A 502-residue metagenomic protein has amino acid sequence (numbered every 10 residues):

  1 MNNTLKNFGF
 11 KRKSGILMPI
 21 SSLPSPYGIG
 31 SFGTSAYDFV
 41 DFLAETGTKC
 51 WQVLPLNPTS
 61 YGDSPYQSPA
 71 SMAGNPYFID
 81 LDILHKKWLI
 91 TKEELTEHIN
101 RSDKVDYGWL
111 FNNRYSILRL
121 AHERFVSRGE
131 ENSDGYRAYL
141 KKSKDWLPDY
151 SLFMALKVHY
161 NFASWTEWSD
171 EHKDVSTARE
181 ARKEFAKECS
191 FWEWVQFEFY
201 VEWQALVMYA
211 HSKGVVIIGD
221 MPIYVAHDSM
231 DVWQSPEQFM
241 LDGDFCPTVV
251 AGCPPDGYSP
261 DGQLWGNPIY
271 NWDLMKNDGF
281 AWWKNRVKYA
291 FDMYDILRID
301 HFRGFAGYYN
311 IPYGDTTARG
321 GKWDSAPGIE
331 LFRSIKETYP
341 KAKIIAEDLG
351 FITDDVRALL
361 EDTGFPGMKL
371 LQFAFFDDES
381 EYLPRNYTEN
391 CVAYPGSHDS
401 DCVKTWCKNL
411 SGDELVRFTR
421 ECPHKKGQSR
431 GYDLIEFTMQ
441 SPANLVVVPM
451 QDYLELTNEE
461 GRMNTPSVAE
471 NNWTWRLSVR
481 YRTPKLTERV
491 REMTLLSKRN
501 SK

Functional and structural regions predicted by a protein language model:
M1-N7, N500-K502: Basic/polar N-terminal segments that are highly enriched at the extreme N-terminus, encompassing both cleavable
T4-R12, P19, S25, G62-Y200 (+3 more regions): Alpha-amylase-like alpha-glycosidases and glucanotransferases acting on alpha-linked glucans and related
G9, T34-T59, M293-Y294, T438: Catalytic domains of carbohydrate-active enzymes, especially glycoside hydrolases
G15, P19-D38: N-terminal catalytic cores of NTP/NDP-binding nucleotidyl/phosphoryl-transfer enzymes
A44, W203-H211, K336, L360-E361: Surface-exposed amphipathic alpha-helices with a cationic face
L54, V216-I218, P222, I296 (+1 more regions): Outer-envelope exported proteins of Gram-negative bacteria
W192, F197-V225: Conserved, well-ordered alpha-helix/loop/beta-strand core segments that scaffold catalytic motifs
E455-K502: Structured C-terminal cap/extension of enzyme domains
